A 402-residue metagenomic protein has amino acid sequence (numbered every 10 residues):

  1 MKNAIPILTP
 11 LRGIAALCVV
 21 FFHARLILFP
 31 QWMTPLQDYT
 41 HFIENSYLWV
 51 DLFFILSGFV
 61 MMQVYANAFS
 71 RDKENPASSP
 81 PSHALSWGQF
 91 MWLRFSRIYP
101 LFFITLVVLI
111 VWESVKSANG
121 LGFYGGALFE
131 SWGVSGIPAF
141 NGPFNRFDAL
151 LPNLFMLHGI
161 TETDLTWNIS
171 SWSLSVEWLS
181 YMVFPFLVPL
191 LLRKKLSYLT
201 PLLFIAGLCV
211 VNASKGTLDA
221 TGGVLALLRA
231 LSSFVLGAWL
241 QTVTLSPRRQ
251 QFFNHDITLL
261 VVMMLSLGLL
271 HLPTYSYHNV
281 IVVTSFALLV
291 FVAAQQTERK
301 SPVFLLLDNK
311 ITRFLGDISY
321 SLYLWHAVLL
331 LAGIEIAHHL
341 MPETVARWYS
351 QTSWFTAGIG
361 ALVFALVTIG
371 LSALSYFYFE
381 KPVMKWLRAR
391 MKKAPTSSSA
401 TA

Functional and structural regions predicted by a protein language model:
K2-L8, L17, F21-S46, M62-L85 (+4 more regions): Alpha-helical transmembrane segments in multi-pass integral membrane proteins
I5, A77-F103, G122-V134, P138 (+1 more regions): Membrane-interfacial loop-to-helix junctions in multi-pass inner-membrane proteins
I5, I98, F102-F103, D148 (+1 more regions): Hydrophobic alpha-helical segments with transmembrane-like composition
L26-W32, W112-A127, L218, Y277: Helix-to-loop transition at the C-terminal end of transmembrane segments
I98-N119, A127-L128, G316-A332: Hydrophobic alpha-helical membrane-insertion segments
L106-W172, S285-A293: Membrane-interface helix-loop-helix regions
L199-L208, D256-M264: Central hydrophobic cores of alpha-helical transmembrane segments in multi-pass integral membrane proteins
